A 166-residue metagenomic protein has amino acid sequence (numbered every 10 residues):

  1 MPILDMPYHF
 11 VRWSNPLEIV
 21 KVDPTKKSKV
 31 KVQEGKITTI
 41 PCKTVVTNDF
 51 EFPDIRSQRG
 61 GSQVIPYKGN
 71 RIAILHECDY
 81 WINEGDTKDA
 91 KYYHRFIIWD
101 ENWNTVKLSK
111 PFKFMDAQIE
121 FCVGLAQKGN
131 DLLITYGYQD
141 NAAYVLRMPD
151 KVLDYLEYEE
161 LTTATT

Functional and structural regions predicted by a protein language model:
M1, G60-Q63, A117-L125: Beta-propeller and closely related beta-sheet repeat lectin domains
M1-R56, P66-D116, Y136-T166: Beta-rich carbohydrate-recognition and catalytic domains
F112-K113, L125-Q127: Well-ordered alpha/beta subsegment
